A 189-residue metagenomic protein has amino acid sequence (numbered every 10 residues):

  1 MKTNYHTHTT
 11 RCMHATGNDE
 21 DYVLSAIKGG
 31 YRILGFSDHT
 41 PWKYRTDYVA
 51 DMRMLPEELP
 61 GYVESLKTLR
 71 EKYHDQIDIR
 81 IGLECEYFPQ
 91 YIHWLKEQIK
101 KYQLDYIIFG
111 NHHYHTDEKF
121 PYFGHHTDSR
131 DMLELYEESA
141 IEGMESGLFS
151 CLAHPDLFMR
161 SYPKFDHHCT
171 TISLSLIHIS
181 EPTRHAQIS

Functional and structural regions predicted by a protein language model:
M1-P89, I99, M159-S173: An N-terminally biased module of ancient metal coordination in phosphate/nucleic-acid-related enzymes
M13, K101-L104, I108-L176, S180: Domain-core and long-helix interface of multi-subunit machines
H14-E20, Q90-W94, R130-Y136: Glycine-rich anion/phosphate-binding loops
Y44, D117, Y162, I188-S189: Glycine/Thr-rich phosphate-binding loops of Rossmann-like dinucleotide-binding domains
D47-Y48, W94, F120-P121: Short aromatic-enriched loop/helix-cap "lid" or pocket-rim segments at secondary-structure transitions that line
L66-L69, W94-E97, E137-G143: Short, charged beta->alpha transition segments
I177-S189: Single conserved hydrophobic/aromatic residue that forms the stacking wall/gate of nucleotide- or nucleobase-binding
